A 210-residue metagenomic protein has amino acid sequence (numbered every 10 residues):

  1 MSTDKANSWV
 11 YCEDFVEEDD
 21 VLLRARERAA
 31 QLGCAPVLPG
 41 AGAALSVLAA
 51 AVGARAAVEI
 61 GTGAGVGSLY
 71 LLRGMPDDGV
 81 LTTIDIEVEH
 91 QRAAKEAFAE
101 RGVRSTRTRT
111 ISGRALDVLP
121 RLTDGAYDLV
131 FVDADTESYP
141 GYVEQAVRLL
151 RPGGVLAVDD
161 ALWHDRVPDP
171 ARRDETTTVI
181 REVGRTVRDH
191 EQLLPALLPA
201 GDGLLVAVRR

Functional and structural regions predicted by a protein language model:
M1-L129, T136-A157, A161-R210: A short alpha-helical cap/connector motif
